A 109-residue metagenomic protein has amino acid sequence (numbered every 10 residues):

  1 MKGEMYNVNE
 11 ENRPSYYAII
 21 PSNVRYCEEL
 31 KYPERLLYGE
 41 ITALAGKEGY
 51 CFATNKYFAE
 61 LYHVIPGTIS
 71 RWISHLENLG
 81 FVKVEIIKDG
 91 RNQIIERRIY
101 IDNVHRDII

Functional and structural regions predicted by a protein language model:
M1-T68, S74-L79, G90-N92: Short recognition helix of helix-turn-helix/winged-helix DNA-binding domains
T54, I87-I108: Short, cationic-aromatic polyanion-contact patches
